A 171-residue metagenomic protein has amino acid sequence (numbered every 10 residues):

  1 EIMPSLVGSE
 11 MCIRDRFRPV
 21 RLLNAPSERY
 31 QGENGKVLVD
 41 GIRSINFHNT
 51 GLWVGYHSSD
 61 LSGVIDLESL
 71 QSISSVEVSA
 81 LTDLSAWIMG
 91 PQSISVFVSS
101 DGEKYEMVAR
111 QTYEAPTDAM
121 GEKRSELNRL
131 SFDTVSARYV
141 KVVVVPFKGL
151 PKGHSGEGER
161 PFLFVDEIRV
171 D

Functional and structural regions predicted by a protein language model:
E1-G8, C12-I13: Single conserved hydrophobic/aromatic residue that forms the stacking wall/gate of nucleotide- or nucleobase-binding
P4, V20-R21, K36, I65 (+1 more regions): Intrinsic-disorder/low-complexity peptide segments enriched for small residues
E10, R14-I45: Predominantly extracellular/luminal regions of secreted and cell-surface proteins, especially disulfide-bonded
S44-A109, R124-D171: Aromatic, loop-rich ligand-recognition surfaces of beta-strand-rich domains
M107-D118: Solvent-exposed serine/threonine-rich low-complexity stretches and specific carbohydrate-binding patches
